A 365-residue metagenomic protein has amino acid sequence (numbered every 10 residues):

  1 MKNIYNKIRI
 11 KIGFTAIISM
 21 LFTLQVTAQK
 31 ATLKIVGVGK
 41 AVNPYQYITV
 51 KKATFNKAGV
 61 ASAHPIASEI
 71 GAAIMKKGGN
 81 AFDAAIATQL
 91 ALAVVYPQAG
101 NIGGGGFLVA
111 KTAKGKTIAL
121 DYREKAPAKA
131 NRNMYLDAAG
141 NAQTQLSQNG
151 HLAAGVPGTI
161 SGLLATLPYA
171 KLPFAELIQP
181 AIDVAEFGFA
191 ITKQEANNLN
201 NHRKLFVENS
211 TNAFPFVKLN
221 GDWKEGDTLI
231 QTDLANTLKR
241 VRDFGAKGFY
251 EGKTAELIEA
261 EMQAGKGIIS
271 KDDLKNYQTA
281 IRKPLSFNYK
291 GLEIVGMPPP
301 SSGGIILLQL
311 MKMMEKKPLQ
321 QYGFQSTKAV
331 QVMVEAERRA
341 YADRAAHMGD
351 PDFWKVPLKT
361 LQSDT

Functional and structural regions predicted by a protein language model:
M1-A31: Bacterial Sec-dependent N-terminal signal peptides
K30-E69, A81-F82, I86-G245, F249-E251 (+2 more regions): Noncatalytic scaffold domains of N-terminal-nucleophile
V38, K316-T365: Internal maturation/activation junctions in enzymes
A73-M75: Long, structured ligand/cofactor-binding scaffold of large enzymes
Q309: Protein kinase glycine-rich loop
